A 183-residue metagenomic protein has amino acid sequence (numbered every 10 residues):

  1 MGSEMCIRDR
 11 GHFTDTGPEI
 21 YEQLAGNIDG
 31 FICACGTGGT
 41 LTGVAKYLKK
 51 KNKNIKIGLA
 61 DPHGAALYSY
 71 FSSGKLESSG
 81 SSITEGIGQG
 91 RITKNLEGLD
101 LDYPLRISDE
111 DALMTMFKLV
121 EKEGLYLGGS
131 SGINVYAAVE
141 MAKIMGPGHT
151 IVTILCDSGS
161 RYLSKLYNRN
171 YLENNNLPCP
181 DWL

Functional and structural regions predicted by a protein language model:
M1-I7: Short, small-residue-biased leader/transition segments that mark boundaries at the very start of proteins
G2, K50-G58, K143-T150: Phosphate-handling active-site elements
R8-E22, L105-E110, M114: Helix-loop module immediately N-terminal to the HCX5R catalytic loop in PTP-like cysteine phosphatase domains
G11, G30, L125-Y126, G132-I133 (+3 more regions): Terminal helix/beta-alpha structural elements that buttress the NAD(P)+-binding lobe
G11-K56: Glycine-rich ThDP/TPP pyrophosphate-binding loop and its adjacent helix/strand module within ThDP-dependent enzymes
A34-A45, L67-Y68, S130-A138, Y162: Short glycine/serine/threonine-rich phosphate/pyrophosphate-binding segments that cradle anionic phosphate groups
K50-G129, L166-L183: Active-site/ligand-binding loops adjacent to catalytic centers
Y136-L183: Phosphate-binding loop/pocket of nucleotide- and phosphate-handling active sites
